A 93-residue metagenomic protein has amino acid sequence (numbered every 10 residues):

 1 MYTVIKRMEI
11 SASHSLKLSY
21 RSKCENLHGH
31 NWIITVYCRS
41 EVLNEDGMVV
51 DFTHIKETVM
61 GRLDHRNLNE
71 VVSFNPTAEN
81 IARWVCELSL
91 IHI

Functional and structural regions predicted by a protein language model:
M1-R62: Basic, often amphipathic N-terminal segments
G61-S89: Mid-chain, well-packed structural core segment of small domains
I91-I93: Conserved small/polar residues in nucleotide/adenosyl-binding loops
